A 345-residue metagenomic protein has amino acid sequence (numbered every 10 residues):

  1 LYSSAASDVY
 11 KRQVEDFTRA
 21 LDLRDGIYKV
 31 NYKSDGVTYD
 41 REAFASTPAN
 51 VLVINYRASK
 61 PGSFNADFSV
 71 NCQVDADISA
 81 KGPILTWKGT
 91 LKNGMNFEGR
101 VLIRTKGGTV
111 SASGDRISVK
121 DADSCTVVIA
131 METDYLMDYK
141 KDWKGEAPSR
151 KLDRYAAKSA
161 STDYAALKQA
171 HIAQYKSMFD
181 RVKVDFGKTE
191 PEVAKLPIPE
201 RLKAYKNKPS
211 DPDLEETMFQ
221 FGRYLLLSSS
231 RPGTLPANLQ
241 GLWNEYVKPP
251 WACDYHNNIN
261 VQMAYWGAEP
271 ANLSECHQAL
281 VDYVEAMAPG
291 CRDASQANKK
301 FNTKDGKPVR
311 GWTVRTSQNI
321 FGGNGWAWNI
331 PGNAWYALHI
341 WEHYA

Functional and structural regions predicted by a protein language model:
L1-A6, Y10: Single conserved hydrophobic/aromatic residue that forms the stacking wall/gate of nucleotide- or nucleobase-binding
L21-R24, Y32-C72, I117, D121: Acidic, contiguous internal or C-terminal segments within carbohydrate-active enzymes that form a structured patch used
I54-N55, L225-S228, V261-S274, A334-A345: Alpha-helical support elements that line or immediately flank enzyme active sites and cofactor-binding pockets
T162-A166, K188, K206-E215, L226 (+5 more regions): Structural helix-adjacent loops and short alpha-helical linkers that scaffold large soluble proteins
Q169-P212, E216, G233, N238-E245 (+1 more regions): Active-site-proximal, well-structured secondary-structure segments within enzyme catalytic domains
A204-E215, K248-N258, I320-P331: Solvent-exposed loop and edge beta-strand segments that line ligand/cofactor-binding and catalytic clefts
F219, L226, N257-G306: Carboxylate/His-rich catalytic cores and anion/metal-binding grooves
C291-W335: Active-site-adjacent "gating/activation" loops or surface patches in catalytic cores
